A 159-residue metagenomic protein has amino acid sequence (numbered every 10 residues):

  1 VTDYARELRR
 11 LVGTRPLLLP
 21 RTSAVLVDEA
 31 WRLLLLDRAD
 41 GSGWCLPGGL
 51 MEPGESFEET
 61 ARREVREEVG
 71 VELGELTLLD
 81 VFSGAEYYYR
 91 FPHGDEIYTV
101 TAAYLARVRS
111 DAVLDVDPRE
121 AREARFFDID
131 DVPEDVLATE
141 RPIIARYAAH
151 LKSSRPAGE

Functional and structural regions predicted by a protein language model:
V1-S23, G94: Acidic, metal-coordinating catalytic segment for phosphate/diphosphate chemistry, firing primarily on the Nudix
T14-L18, H93-V100, P118-A121: A generic structural micro-feature
P16, G43-W44, G84-Y88: Short, solvent-exposed loop/turn segments at secondary-structure junctions
L26, A103-R107, R125-D128: Short, well-ordered beta-strand micro-motif
D28-E68, E72: Conserved Nudix-box catalytic region and its N-terminal flanking loop in Nudix hydrolases and closely related
S42-W44, D111-E159: Nudix hydrolase/Nudix homology domain
E72-F82: A short coil-to-beta-strand element that immediately follows conserved catalytic motifs
F82-V113: Active-site-adjacent beta-strand/loop module that shapes the phosphate/pyrophosphate-binding cleft
